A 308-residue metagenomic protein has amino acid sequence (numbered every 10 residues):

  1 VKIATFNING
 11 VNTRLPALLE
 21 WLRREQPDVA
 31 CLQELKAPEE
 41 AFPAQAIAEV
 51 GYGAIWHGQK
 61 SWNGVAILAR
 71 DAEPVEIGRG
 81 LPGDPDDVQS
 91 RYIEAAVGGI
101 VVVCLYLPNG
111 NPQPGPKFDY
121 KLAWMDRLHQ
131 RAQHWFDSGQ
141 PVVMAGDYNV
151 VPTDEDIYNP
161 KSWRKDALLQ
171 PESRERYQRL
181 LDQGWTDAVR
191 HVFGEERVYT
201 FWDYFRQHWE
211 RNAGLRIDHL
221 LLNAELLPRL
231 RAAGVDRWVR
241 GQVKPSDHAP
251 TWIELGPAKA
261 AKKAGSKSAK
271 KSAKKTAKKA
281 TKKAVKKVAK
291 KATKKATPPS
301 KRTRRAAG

Functional and structural regions predicted by a protein language model:
V1-E49, V65, K262-K263, K267-K271 (+2 more regions): N-terminal, active-site-proximal structural segment of metallo-dependent hydrolase catalytic domains
I3-N7, L22-E40, V102, R131-D154 (+4 more regions): Active-site beta-strand/loop signature of hydrolases that rely on acidic residues for catalysis
G10-R14, D87, Y120-L128, L169-E172 (+1 more regions): Soluble or luminal CAZymes and related metallo-dependent hydrolases
V11-T13, A37-E40, Q113, V151-P152 (+1 more regions): Active-site environment of divalent metal-dependent phosphoester hydrolases
R24, I77-D84, D154-K263, K267-K271 (+4 more regions): Metal-dependent phosphoester-hydrolase catalytic domains
L35-P38, F42-P112: Structured beta-strand-rich core segments of catalytic domains in phosphoester-bond hydrolases
R79, K121-F136: Internal catalytic-core helix/loop-beta-alpha segment that presents or stabilizes conserved functional determinants
L81-G83, P108-M125, K161-D166: Surface-exposed cleft-lining segments at the edges of enzyme active sites
